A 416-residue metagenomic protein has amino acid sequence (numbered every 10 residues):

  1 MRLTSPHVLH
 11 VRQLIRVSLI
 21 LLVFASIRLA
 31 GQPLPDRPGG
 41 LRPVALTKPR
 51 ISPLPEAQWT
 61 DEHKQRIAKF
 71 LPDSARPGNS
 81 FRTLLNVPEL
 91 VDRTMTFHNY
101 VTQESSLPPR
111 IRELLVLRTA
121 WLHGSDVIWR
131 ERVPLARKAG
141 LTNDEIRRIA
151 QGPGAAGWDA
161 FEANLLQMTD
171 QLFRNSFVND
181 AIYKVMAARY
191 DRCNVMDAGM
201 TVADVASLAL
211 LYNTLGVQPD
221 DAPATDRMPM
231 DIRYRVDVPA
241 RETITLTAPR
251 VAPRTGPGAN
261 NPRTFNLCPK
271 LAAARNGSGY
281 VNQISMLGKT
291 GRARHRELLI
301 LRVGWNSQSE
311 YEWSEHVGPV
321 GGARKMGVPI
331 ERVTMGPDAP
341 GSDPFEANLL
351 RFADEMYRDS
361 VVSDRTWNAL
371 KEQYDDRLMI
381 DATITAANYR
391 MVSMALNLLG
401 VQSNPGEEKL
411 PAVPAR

Functional and structural regions predicted by a protein language model:
M1-Q13: N-terminal secretory signal peptides that target proteins for export/translocation
R16-R28: Bacterial N-terminal signal peptides
Q32-L107, A156, T225-A293, P414-R416: Mobile cap/lid helix-loop segments that border enzyme active or cofactor-binding sites and regulate substrate access
P77-T83, P109-L122, N194-G199, N260 (+2 more regions): Alpha-helical scaffold segments that form or flank carboxylate-/histidine-based iron centers
E113, T119-A139, N143, H295-P329: Conserved alpha-helical segments that form or flank metal/cofactor-binding pockets of metalloenzymes
D144-Q151, P329-P340, R365: Conserved nucleotide-cofactor-binding alpha/beta core module
D159-M200, S342-T383: Acidic/histidine-rich alpha-helical segments that form the ligand environment of transition-metal centers
L211-D231, L370-K371, L378, A387 (+1 more regions): Acidic, carboxylate-rich catalytic segments that either coordinate divalent cations
